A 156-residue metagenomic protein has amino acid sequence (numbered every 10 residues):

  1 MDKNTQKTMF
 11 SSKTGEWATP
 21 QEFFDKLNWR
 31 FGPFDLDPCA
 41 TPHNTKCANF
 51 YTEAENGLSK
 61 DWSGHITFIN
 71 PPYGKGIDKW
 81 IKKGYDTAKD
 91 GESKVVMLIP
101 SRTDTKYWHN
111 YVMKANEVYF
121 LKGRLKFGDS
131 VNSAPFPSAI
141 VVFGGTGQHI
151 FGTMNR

Functional and structural regions predicted by a protein language model:
M1-R156: Class I S-adenosyl-L-methionine-dependent methyltransferase catalytic core
